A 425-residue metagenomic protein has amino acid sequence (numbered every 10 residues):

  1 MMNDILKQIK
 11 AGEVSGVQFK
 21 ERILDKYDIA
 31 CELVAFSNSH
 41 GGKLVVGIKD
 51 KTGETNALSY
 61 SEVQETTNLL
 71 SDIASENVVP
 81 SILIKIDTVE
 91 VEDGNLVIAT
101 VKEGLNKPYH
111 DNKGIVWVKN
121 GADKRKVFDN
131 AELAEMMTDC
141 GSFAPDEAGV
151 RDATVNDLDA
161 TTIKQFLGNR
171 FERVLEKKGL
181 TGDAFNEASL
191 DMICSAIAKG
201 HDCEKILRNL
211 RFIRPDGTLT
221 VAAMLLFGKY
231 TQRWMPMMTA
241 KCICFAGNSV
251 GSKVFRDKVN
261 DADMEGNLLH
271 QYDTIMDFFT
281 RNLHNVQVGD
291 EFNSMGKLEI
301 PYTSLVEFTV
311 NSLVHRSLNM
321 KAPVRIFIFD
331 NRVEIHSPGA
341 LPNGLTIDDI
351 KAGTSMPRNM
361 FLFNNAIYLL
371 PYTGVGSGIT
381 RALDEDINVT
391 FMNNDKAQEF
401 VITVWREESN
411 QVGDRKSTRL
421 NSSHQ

Functional and structural regions predicted by a protein language model:
M1-N410: Conserved N-terminal catalytic/coupling substructures associated with nucleotide/phosphate chemistry
V412-D414: Acidic, Ala/Val/Gly-enriched low-complexity intrinsically disordered segments
K416-S422: Conserved small/polar residues in nucleotide/adenosyl-binding loops
